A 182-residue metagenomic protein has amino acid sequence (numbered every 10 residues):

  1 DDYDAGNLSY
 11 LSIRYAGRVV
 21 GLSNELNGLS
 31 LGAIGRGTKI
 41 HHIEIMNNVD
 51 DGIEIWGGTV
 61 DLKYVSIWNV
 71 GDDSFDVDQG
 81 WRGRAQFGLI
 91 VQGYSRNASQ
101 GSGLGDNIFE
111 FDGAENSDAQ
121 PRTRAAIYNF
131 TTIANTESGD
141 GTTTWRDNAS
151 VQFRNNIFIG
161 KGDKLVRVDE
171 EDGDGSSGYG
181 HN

Functional and structural regions predicted by a protein language model:
D1-G71, D76-N182: Extracellular beta-rich repeat passengers
